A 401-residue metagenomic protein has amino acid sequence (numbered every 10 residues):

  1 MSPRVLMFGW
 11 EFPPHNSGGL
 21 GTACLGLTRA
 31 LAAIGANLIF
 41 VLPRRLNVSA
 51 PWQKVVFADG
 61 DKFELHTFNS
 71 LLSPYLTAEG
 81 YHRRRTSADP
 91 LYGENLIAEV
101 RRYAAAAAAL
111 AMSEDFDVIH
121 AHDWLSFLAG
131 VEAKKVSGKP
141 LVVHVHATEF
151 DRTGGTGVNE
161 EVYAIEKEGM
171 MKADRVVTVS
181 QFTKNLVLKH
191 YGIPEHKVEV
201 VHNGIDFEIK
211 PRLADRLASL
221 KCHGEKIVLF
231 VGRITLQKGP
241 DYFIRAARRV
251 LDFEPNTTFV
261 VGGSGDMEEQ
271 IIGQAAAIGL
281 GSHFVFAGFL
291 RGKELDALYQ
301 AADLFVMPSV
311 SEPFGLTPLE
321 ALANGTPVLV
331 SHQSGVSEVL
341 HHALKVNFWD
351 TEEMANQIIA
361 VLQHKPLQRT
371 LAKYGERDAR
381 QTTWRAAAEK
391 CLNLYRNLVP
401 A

Functional and structural regions predicted by a protein language model:
S2-P3, A30, I34-E114: A conserved catalytic-core segment of Leloir-type glycosyltransferases
F182, G204: Carbohydrate-associated surface elements
K221-A247, A372: Conserved donor-binding/catalytic core segment of Leloir-type glycosyltransferases
Q270-L290: Nucleotide-activated donor-binding/catalytic signature segment of Leloir-type glycosyltransferases, i.e., the conserved
F289-L290, A297-A302: Short alpha-helical donor nucleotide-sugar binding micro-motif in glycosyltransferases
V310: Aromatic "clamp/platform" in nucleotide-sugar-dependent glycosyltransferases that forms part of the donor/acceptor
P327-V330: Short hydrophobic beta-strand element within catalytic cores of glycosyltransferases and related nucleotide-activated
A343-E352, A360-K365: Conserved acidic donor-binding segment of nucleotide-sugar-dependent glycosyltransferases
